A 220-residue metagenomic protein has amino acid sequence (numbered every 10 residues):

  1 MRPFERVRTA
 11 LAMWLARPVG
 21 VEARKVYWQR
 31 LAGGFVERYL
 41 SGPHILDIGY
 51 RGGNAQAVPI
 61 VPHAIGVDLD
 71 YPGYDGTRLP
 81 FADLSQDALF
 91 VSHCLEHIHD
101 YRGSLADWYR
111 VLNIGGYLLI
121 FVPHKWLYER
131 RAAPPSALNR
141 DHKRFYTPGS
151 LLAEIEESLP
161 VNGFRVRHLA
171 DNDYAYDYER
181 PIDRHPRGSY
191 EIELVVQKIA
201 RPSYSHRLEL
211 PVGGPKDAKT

Functional and structural regions predicted by a protein language model:
R2, W14-V19, P72, A88-V91 (+3 more regions): A near-ubiquitous, low-amplitude feature marking generic local secondary-structure context
R2-F4, R17-R24, H44-I48, F121 (+1 more regions): Short low-complexity stretches enriched in small and charged residues
R2-Y39: Class I SAM-dependent methyltransferase Rossmann-like catalytic core, especially the SAM/SAH-binding loop
R6-T9, F81-L84, L127-R130, A170: Short amphipathic alpha-helical segments, especially helix-boundary/capping motifs
G20, H93-E96, K143, R184: Conserved aromatic-histidine-acidic binding/catalytic patches
R24-Y27, S41-L46, I98-H99, D171-Y176: A short linear-motif detector with a strong N-terminal bias
G33-G34, R38-Y128, L194-V196: Conserved SAM-binding loop
R38-L40, R102-Y109, N113, Y117-T220: S-adenosyl-L-methionine-dependent methyltransferase catalytic module, highlighting the catalytic core
